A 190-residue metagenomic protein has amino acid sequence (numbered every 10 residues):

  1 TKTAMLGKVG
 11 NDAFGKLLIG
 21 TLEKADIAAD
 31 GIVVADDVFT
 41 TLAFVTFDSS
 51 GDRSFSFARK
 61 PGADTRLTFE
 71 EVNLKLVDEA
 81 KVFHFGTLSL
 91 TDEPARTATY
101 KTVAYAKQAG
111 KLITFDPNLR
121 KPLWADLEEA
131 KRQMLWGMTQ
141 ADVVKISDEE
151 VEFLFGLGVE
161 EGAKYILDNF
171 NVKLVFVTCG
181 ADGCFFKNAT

Functional and structural regions predicted by a protein language model:
M5-T87: Conserved N-terminal subdomain of the carbohydrate kinase-like
E23, A104-Q108, M138: Anion (oxyanion) recognition and catalysis
K60, L88, N118-P122, E149 (+1 more regions): Active-site beta-loop-alpha junctions enriched in small/polar residues
Y100-K107, L167: Surface-exposed amphipathic alpha-helices with a cationic face
A109, L123-T190: Conserved phosphate/ATP/ADP-binding segment of small-molecule kinases
G110-P117: Active-site proximal beta-strand in glycosyltransferases
